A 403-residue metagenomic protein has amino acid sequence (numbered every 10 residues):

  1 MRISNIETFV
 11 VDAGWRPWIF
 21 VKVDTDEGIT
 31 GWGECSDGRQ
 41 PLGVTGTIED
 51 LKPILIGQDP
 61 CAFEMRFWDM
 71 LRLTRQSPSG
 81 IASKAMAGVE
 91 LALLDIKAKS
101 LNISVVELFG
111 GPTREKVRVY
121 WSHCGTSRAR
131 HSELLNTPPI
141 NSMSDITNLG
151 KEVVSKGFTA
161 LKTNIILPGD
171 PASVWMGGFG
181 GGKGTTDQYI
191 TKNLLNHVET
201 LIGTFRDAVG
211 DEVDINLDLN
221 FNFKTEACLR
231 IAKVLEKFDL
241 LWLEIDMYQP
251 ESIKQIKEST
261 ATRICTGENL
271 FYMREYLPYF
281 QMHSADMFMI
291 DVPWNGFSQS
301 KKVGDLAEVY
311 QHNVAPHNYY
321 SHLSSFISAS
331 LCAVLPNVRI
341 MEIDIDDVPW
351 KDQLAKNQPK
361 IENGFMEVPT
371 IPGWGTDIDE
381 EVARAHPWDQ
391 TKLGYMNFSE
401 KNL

Functional and structural regions predicted by a protein language model:
M1-W32, S36, D347-L354, L393 (+1 more regions): Structured beta-strand/loop patches that form or line metal/cofactor-binding pockets in enzymes
I3, G28, L51, V89 (+8 more regions): Conserved, mostly hydrophobic/aromatic
V10-G14, E34-P41, R75, S122-R128: Glycine-rich phosphate/pyrophosphate-binding beta-alpha loops
D26-I103: Metal- or metallocofactor-binding catalytic centers and their adjacent structured scaffolds across diverse enzyme
G46, L51-P53, M65, K233 (+2 more regions): Shared catalytic-loop signature of beta/alpha-barrel
K116, W121-I256: Metal-dependent enolase-superfamily TIM-barrel catalytic cores that perform enediolate-based chemistry
W374-L403: Extended hydrophobic packing segments that form well-structured cores
